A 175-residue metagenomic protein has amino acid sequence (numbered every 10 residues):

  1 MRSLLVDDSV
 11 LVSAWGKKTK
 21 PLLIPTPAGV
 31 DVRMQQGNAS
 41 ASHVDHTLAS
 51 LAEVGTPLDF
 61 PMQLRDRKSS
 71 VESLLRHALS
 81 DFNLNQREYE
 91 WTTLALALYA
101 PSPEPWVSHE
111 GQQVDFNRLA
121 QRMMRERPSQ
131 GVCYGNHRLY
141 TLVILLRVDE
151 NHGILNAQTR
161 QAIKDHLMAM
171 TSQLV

Functional and structural regions predicted by a protein language model:
M1-V175: Preference for long, amphipathic alpha-helical scaffolds in soluble/luminal domains and all-alpha bundles
